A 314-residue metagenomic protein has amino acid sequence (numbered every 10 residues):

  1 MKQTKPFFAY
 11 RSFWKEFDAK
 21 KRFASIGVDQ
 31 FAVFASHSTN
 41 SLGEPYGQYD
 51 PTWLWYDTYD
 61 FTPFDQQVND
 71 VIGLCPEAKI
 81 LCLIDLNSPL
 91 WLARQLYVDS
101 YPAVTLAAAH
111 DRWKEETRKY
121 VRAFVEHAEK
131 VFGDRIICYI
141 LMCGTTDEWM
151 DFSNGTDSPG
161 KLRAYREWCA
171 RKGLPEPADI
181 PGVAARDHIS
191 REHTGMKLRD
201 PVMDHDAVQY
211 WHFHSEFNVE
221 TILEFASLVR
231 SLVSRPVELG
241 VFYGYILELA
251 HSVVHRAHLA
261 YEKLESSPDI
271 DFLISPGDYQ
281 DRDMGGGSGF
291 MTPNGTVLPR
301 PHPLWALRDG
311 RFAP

Functional and structural regions predicted by a protein language model:
M1-K2, A24-S25, L74, V131-R135 (+2 more regions): Extracellular/periplasmic catalytic domains that process cell-envelope and extracellular macromolecules
M1-T4, D50: Short, surface-exposed connector motifs at secondary-structure boundaries
P6-R11, D29-V33, I80-I84, I137-L141 (+3 more regions): Hydrophobic faces of well-ordered beta-strands that scaffold small-molecule active sites in alpha/beta enzyme cores
F7-F23, S36-L42, L54-F64, Y245-H258 (+1 more regions): Acidic-and-aromatic substrate-binding clefts and catalytic sites of carbohydrate-active enzymes
E16-T105, E115-R118, V125-A128, E224-L232: Aromatic-lined substrate-binding rim segments of carbohydrate-active enzymes
I26, K172, L232, R308-G310: Residues at alpha-helix termini
R94-R282, G287, T296-V297: Polysaccharide-binding and catalytic clefts of secreted carbohydrate-active enzymes
F272-S275, G295-P299, L304-P314: Active-site core of glycosidic bond-cleaving carbohydrate-active enzymes
